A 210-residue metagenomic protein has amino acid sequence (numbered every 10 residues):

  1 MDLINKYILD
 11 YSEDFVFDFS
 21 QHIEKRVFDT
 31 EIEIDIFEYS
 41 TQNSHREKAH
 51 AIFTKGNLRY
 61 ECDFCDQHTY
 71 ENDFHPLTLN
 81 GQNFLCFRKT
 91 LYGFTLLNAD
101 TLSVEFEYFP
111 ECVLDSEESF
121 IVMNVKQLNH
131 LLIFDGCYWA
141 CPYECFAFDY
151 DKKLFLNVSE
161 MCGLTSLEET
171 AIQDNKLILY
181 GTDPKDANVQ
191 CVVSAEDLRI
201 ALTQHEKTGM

Functional and structural regions predicted by a protein language model:
K6, D10-V27, E47-A49, E61-N80 (+2 more regions): Repeated scaffold domains used in trafficking and secretory/extracellular systems, primarily beta-propellers
F17-H45, P76-T90, T95, N129-Y138 (+1 more regions): Short beta-strand elements that form the blades of beta-propeller/WD-repeat-like and other beta-sheet-rich scaffold
Q42-A51, L91-L97, A140-F148, K185-A195: Structural motif
G56-L58, T101-S103, Y150-L154, A195-I200: Short coil turn/linker residues within repeat-based beta-strand modules
C62-D63, V104-E111, F155-C162, L202-K207: Beta-propeller fold detector
F87-T95, L102-E105, E111-F120: Surface-exposed acidic loop/strand-edge motifs in secreted or periplasmic proteins that form small linear binding
F120-V122, I133-Y138, L154-V189: Short aromatic loop motif centered on NTY/YTY
I178-M210: Blade-level signature of beta-propeller repeat domains, shared across WD40, Kelch, NHL, RCC1 and BNR/Asp-box propellers
